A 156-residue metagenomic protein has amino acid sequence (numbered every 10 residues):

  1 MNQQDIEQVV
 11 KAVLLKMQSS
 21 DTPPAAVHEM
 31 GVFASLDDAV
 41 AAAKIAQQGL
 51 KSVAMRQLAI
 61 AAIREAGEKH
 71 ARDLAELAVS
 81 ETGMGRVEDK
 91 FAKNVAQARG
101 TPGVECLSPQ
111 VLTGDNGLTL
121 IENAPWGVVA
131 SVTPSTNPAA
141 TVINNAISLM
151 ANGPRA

Functional and structural regions predicted by a protein language model:
N2-L120, S148: N-terminal Rossmann-like NAD(P)+-binding subdomain of aldehyde/semialdehyde dehydrogenases
L107-A156: Conserved small-residue-rich beta-alpha loop and adjacent elements that most often cradle the phosphate/pyrophosphate
